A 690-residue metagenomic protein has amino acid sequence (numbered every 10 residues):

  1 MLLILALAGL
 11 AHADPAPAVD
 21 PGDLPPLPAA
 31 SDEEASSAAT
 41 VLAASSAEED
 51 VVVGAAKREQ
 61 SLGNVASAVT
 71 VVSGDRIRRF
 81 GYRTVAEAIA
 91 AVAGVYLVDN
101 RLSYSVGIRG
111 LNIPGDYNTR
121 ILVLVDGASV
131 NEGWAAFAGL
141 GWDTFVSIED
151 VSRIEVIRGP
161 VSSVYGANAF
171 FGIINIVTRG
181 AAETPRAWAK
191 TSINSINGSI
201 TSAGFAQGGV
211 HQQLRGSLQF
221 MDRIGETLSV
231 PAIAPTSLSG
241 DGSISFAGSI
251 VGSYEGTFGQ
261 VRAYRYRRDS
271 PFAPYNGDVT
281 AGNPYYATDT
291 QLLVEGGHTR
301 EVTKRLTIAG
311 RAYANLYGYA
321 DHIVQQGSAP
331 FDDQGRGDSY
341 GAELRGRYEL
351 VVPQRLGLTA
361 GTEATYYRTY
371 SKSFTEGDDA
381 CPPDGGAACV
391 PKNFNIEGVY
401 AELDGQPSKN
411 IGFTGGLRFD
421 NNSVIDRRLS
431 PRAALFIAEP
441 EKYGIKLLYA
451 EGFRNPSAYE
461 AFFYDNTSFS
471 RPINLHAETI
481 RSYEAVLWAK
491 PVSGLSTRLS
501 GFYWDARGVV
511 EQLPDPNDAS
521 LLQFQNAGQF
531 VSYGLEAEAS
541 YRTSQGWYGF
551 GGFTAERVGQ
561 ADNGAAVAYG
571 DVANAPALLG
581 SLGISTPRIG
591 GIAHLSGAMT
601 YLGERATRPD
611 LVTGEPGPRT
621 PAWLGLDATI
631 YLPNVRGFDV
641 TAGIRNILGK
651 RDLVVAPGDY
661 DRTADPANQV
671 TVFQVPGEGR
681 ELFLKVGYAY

Functional and structural regions predicted by a protein language model:
A18-R78, V125, E301, K490: Short, acidic, small-residue-rich periplasmic hinge/interaction motif at the N-terminus of Gram-negative outer-membrane
G54, A86-E132: Extracytoplasmic beta-strand/coil segments of soluble accessory domains associated with Gram-negative outer-membrane
V85-A88, S105-R109, I121-D126, G141-T144 (+3 more regions): N-terminal periplasmic accessory domains that precede and gate Gram-negative outer-membrane beta-barrel machines
S129-R158: Short acidic/polar hinge/loop motifs at secondary-structure boundaries that mediate gating or recognition
S162-S163, N175, A182-T184, S192 (+2 more regions): Periplasmic-side early beta-strands and strand-to-turn transitions of outer-membrane beta-barrels
D278-E301, G337, K392-F394, A438 (+7 more regions): Outer-membrane beta-barrel signature, preferentially recognizing the C-terminal barrel domain of Gram-negative
Q406-F413, G501-D505, Q525-D610, A689: Gram-negative outer-membrane beta-barrel transporters
R507, Y601-R608, L632-Y690: C-terminal beta-signal and adjacent terminal beta-strands/loops of Gram-negative outer-membrane beta-barrel proteins
